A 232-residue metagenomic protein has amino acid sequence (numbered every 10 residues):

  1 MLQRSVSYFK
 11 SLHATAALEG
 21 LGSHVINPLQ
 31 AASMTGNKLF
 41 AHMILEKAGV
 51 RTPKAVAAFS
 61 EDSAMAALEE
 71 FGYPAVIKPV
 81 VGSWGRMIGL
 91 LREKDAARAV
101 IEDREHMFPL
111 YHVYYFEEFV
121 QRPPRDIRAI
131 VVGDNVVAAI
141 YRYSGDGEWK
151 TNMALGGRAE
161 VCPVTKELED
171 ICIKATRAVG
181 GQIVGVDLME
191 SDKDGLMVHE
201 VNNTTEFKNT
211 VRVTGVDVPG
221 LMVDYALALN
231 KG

Functional and structural regions predicted by a protein language model:
M1-K10: Short, structured active-site "lid" loops
H13-A17: A short acidic, amphipathic alpha-helical/loop segment
E19-G22, I26, Q30-Y115, Q121-P124 (+2 more regions): Active-site nucleotide/adenylate-binding loops and adjacent lid/helix of ATP-dependent enzymes
P53, R86, R125-I127, D134 (+1 more regions): Change "...and in nucleic-acid phosphodiester-cleaving endonucleases..." to "...and in nucleic-acid processing enzymes
A75, Y115, V137-A138, V184 (+1 more regions): Protein kinase-like catalytic core scaffold
G89-V179: Phosphate-binding site of ATP-dependent enzymes
E117-E118, G181-K193: A short glycine-rich, hydrophobically flanked beta-strand micro-motif that places a catalytic Asp/Glu for divalent metal
R177, E190-G232: C-terminal active-site "lid" helix and adjoining low-complexity regulatory extension at the edge of ATP-using catalytic
